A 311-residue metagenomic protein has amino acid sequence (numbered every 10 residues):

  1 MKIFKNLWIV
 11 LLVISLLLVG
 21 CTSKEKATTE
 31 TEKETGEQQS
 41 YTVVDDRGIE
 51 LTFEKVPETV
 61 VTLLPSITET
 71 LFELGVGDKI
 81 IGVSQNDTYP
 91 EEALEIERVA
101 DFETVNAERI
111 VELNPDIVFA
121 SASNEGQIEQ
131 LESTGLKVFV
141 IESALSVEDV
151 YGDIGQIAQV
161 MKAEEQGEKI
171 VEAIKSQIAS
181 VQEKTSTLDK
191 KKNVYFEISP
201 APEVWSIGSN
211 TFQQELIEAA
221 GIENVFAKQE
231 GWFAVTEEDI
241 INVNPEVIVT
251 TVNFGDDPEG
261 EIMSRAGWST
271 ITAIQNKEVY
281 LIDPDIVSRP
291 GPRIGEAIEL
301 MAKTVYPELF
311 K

Functional and structural regions predicted by a protein language model:
K2-W8, L12, V19-S66, E165-Y195 (+2 more regions): Bacterial Sec-exported substrate-binding components of ABC uptake systems
D46-G48, V99-E108, Q229-E237: Short helix-initiation/N-cap motifs at beta->coil->alpha
T59, G155-Q159, E168, E172 (+3 more regions): Structured C-terminal subdomain patch of bacterial secreted/periplasmic proteins
T59-L113, I117-F119, S123: A short, structured surface patch at a secondary-structure boundary
L64, A122-S123, S143, Q229-W232 (+2 more regions): Short secondary-structure boundary segments
N86-Y89, W205-W232: Alpha-helical, coiled-coil/dimerization segments enriched in small aliphatic residues
A107-P115, S133-T134, V235-N244: Short helices/loops that flank or line small-molecule/ion binding pockets
G126, I141-Q156, K191-F212, G255-D257: Extracytoplasmic ligand-binding site segments that recognize negatively charged/polar headgroups
